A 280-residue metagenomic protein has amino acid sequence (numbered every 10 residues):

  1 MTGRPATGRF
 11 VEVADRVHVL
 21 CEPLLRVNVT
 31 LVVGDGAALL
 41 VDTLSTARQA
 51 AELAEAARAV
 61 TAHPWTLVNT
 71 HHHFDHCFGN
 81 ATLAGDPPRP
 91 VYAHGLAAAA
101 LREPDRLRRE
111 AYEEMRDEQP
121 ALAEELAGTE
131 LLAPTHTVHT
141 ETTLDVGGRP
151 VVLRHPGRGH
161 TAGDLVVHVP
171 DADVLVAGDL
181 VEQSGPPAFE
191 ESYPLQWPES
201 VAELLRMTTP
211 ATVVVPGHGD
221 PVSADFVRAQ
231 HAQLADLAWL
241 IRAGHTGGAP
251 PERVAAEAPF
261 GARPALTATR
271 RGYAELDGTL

Functional and structural regions predicted by a protein language model:
T2, Q119, R206-T209, D220-L280: Accessory terminal helices/loops
G8-A56, L165-G178: Conserved beta-strand hairpin/beta-sheet module of binuclear metal-dependent hydrolase folds, prominently
E12, A99-H155, V201: Metallo-beta-lactamase
R16, V32, D42, A57 (+10 more regions): Divalent metal-coordination and catalytic microenvironments
V19, L39-D42, T66-N69, V152-L153: Short catalytic-loop micro-motif centered on adjacent basic/acidic residues
D35-A37, A47-A93, T137: Active-site metal-binding motif and surrounding structural segment of the metallo-beta-lactamase
A37-L39, S45-A47, T143, P150-D236: Metallo-beta-lactamase
S45-T46, G95-A99: Short, acidic/turn-prone active-site loops that include or flank metal/cofactor- and phosphate-binding residues
